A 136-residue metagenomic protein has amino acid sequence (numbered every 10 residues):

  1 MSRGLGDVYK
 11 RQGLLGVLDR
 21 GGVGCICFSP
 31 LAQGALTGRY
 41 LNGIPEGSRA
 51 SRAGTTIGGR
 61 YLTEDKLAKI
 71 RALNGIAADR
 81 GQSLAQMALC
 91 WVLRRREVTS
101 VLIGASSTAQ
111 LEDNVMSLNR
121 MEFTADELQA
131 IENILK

Functional and structural regions predicted by a protein language model:
M1-Y9: Single conserved hydrophobic/aromatic residue that forms the stacking wall/gate of nucleotide- or nucleobase-binding
D7, A32-A35, Q110: Short gly/pro/ser/thr-enriched loop/turn and capping motifs at secondary-structure boundaries
G13, A109, A125-D126: Cytosolic histidine kinase catalytic core of two-component systems
L14-G75, T99: Glycine-rich, positively charged active-site loop/lid region within alpha/beta enzyme cores that binds and organizes
P30, Y61-N119: Conserved short secondary-structure transition element at the edge of the structured enzyme core that lines
M121-F123: Catalytic phosphate/nucleotide-handling subdomain of diverse soluble enzymes
I131: C-terminal anion-handling pockets and recognition modules
I134: Short, flexible loop segments at boundaries between secondary-structure elements
